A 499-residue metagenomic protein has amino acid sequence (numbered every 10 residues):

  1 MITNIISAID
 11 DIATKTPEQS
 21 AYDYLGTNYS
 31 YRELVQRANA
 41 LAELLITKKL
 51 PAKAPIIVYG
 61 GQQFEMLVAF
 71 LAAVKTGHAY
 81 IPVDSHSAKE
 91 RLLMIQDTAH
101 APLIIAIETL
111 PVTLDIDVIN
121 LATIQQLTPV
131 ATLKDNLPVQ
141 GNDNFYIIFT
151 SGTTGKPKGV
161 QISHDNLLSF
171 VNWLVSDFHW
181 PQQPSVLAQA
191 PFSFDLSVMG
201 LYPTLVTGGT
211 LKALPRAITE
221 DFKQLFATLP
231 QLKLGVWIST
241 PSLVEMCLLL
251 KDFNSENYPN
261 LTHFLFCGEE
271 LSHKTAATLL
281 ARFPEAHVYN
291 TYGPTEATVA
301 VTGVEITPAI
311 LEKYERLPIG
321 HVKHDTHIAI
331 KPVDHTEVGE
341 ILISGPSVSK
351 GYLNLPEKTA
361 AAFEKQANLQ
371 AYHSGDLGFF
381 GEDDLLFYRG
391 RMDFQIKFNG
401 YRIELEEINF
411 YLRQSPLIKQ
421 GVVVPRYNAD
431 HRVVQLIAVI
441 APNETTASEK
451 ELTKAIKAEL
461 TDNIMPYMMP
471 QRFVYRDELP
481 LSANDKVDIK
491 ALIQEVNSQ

Functional and structural regions predicted by a protein language model:
M1-L110, I116-I147, I162, H273-A276 (+2 more regions): AMP-binding/adenylate-forming domain of the ANL superfamily
S30, G61, L271, P318-Q499: Core catalytic subdomain of AMP-forming adenylate-forming
S30-R32, F145-N172: Conserved AMP-binding A3 loop
G60-F64, H78-D97, E108-L110, G209-L232 (+4 more regions): ATP-dependent adenylate-forming carboxylate-activation enzymes
G60-Q63, D84, W180, A190-F194 (+2 more regions): Conserved AMP-binding
T132-F149, K156, P181-V186, F192: Conserved pre-ATP/AMP-binding loop-to-beta segment of ANL
K158-L187, D195-G235: Conserved AMP-binding/adenylation subdomain of ANL enzymes
V206-G209, L234-I238, L248-Y314: Gly/Ser/Thr-rich phosphate-binding loop
